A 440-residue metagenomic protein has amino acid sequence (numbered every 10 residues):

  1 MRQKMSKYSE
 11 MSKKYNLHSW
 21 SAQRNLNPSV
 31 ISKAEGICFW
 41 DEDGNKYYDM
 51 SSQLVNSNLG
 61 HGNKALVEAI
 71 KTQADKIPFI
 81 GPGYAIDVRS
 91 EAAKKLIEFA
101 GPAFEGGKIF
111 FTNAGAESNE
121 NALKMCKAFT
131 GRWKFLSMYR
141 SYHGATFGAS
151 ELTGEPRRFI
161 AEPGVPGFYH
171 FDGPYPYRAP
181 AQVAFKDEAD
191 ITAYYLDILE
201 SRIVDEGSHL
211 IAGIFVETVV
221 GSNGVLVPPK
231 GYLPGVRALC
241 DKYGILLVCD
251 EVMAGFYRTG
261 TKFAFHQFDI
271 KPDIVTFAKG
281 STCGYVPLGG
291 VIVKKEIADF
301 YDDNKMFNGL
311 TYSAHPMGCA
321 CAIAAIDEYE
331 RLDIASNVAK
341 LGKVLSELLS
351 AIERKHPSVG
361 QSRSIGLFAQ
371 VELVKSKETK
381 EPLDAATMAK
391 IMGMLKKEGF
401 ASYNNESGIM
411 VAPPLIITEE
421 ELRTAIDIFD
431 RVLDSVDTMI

Functional and structural regions predicted by a protein language model:
R2-I440: Conserved N-terminal phosphate-binding loop of PLP-dependent enzymes in the Aspartate aminotransferase
